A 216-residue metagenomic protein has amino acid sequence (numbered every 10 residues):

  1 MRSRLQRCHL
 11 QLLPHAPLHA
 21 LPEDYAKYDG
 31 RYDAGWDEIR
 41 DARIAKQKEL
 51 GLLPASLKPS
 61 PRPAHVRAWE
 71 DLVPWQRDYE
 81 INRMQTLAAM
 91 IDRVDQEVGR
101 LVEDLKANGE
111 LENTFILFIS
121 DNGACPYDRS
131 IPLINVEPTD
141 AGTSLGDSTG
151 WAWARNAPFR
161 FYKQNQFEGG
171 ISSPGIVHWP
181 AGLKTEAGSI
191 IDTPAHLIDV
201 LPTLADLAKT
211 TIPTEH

Functional and structural regions predicted by a protein language model:
M1-P63, M90, V94, D104-I119 (+2 more regions): Active-site regions of oxyanion-processing enzymes, predominantly non-cytosolic
D29-D33, R77-A88, A187-I190, P194: Active-site oxyanion-binding pockets that recognize sulfate/phosphate
G30, V102-E103, E137-H216: Substrate-binding rim/cap in mid-to-C-terminal beta-strand-loop elements of soluble/periplasmic
D41, Q85, D92-G99, W153 (+1 more regions): A structural signal for well-ordered alpha-helical segments within the folded catalytic domains of diverse enzymes
V66-R83, H178-T185: Short glycine/proline-rich turn/loop motifs
D95, E112-N113, D121, P174 (+2 more regions): Acidic active-site catalytic centers that drive phospho-/nucleotidyl reactions and related ester hydrolyses
C125-E137: C-terminal subdomain of alpha/beta-hydrolase-fold enzymes, centered on the catalytic histidine and its supporting
